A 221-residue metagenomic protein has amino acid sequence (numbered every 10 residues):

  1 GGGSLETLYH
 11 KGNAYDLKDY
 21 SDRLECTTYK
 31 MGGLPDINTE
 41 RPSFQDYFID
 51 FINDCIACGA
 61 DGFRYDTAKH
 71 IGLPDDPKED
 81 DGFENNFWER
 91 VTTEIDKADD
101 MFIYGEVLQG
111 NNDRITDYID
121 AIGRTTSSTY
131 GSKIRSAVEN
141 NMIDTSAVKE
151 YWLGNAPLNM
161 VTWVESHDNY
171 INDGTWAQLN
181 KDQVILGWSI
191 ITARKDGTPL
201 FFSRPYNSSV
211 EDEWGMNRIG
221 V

Functional and structural regions predicted by a protein language model:
G1-K30: Core domains of carbohydrate- and sulfate-ester-processing enzymes
E6, P35, E106: Flexible, active-site-adjacent loop/turn segments at secondary-structure boundaries
C26, F44, E150-L153: Hydrophobic alpha-helical segments, principally membrane-spanning helices and signal/leader peptides
T28-Y29, D36, T175: Conserved short-loop catalytic and cofactor-binding motifs
K30-G32, P157: Short, solvent-exposed coil/turn segments
G33-Y47: Active-site mouth loops of central-metabolism enzymes
I49-V221: Active-site-proximal helices and loops of the catalytic beta/alpha 8
